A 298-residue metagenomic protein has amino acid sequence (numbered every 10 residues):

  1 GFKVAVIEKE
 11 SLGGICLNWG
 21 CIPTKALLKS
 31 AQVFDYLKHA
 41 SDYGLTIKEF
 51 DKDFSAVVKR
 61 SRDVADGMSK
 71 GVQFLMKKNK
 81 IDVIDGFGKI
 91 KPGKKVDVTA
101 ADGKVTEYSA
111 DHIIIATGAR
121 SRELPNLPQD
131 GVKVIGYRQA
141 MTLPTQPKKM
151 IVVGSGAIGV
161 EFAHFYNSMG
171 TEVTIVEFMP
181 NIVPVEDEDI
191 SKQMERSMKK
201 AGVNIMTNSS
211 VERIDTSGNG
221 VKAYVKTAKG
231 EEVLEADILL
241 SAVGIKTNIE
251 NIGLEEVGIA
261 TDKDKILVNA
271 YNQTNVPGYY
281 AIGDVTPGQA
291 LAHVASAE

Functional and structural regions predicted by a protein language model:
G1, A163, N167-S168: Gly/Ala-rich phosphate-binding loop of Rossmann-like dinucleotide-binding domains, activating on the conserved
F2-Q146, T174, M179-V183, D189-I190 (+6 more regions): Glycine-rich flavin
A5, M150-I151, Y280: Conserved beta-strand elements of the Class I
K9-E10, V153-G156, D284: Glycine-rich Rossmann-fold phosphate-binding loop(s) that bind the pyrophosphate of adenine dinucleotide cofactors
G103-H112, K229-I238, N275: Core beta-strand elements of the Rossmann-like FAD/NAD(P) dinucleotide-binding domain in flavoenzyme oxidoreductases
G118, G170, K200-G202, G244 (+2 more regions): Short glycine-rich hinge loops at helix-strand junctions in the catalytic core of two-component histidine kinases
D130-Q146, V233-E298: FAD-site-proximal beta/loop scaffold in flavoenzymes
G159-V160: N-terminal Rossmann-fold NAD(P) dinucleotide-binding loop
